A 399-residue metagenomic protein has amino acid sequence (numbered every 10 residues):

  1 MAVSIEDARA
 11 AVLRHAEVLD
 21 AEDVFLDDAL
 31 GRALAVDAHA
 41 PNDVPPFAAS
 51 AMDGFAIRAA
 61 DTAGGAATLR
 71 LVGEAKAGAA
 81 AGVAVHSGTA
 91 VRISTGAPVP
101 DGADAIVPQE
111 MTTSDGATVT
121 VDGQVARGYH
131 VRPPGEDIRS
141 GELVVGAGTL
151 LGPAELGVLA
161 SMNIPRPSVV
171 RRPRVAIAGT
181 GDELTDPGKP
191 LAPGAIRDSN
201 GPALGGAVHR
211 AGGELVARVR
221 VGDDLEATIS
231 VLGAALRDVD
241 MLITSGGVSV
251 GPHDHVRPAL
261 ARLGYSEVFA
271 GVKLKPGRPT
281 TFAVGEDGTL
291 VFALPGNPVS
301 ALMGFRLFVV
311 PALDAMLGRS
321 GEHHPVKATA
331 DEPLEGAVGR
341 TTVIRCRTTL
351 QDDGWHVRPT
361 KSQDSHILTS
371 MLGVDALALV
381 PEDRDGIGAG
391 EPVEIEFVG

Functional and structural regions predicted by a protein language model:
M1-A66, A117, P133, R319-V343: Short, low-complexity N-terminal leaders and the immediately following helix N-cap/first helix
M1-I5, P165-L294, P298-M303: Helix-rich terminal scaffold detector
A2-E6, D20-D23, D27-D28, R32 (+13 more regions): Electropositive phosphate-/nucleotide-binding environments in soluble metabolic enzymes
I5, A11, A38-P41, F55-G222 (+5 more regions): Short, glycine/charged-enriched hinge/interface segments at domain edges or termini
R9, L13, D53, Q109-E110 (+13 more regions): Predominant activation on well-ordered alpha-helical scaffold segments within soluble catalytic domains
E22-D27, V36, G78, V119 (+2 more regions): Flexible glycine/proline-rich
S50, H86, V107, R237 (+1 more regions): Structured loop/turn residues at beta-strand edges in well-structured enzyme cores
G146, D254, Q351-G354: Proline-centered turn/helix-capping motifs that create local helix->coil transitions or kinks
